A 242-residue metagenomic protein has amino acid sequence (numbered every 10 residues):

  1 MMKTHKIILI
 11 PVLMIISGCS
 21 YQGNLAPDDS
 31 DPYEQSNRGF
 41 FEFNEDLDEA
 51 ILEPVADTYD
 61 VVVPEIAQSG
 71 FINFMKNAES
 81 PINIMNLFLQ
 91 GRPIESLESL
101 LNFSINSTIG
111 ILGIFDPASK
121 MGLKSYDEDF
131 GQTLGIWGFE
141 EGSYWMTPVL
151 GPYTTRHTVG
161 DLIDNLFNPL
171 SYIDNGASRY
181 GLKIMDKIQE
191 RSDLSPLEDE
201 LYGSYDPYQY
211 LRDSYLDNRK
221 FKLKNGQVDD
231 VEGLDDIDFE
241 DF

Functional and structural regions predicted by a protein language model:
M1-I8: Bacterial N-terminal signal peptides that target proteins for export
I15-G18: C-terminal motif of bacterial Sec signal peptides marking the signal peptidase cleavage site
Y21-P27, E34, W137-F242: A structured, mid-to-C-terminal "fold-capping" secondary-structure block
P27-I51: Post-signal peptide N-terminal segment of mature Sec-exported envelope proteins
D48, L52, I114-P117: Alpha-helical transmembrane segments and their lipid-water interface positions in multi-pass membrane proteins
A50, A56-I66: Membrane interface segments of multi-pass transport proteins and intramembrane proteases
F71-F74: Beta-rich strand-turn-strand
N77-P152: Mid-length scaffold segments of soluble, non-membrane domains
